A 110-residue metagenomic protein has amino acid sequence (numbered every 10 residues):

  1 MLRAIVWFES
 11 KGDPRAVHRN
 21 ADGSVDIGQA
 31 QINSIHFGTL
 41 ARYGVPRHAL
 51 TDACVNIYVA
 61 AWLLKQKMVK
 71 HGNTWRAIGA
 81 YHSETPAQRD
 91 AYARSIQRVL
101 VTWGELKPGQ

Functional and structural regions predicted by a protein language model:
M1-Q110: Catalytic glycan-binding domains that act on GlcNAc-containing polysaccharides
